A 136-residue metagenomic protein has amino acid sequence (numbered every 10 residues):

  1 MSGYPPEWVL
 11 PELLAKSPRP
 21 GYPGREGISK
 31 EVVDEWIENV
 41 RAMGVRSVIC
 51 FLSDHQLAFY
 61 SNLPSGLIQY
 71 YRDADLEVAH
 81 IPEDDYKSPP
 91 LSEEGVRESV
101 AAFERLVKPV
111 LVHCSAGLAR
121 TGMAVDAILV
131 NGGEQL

Functional and structural regions predicted by a protein language model:
M1-L111, A116, M123-L136: Cys-dependent protein tyrosine phosphatase-like superfamily
